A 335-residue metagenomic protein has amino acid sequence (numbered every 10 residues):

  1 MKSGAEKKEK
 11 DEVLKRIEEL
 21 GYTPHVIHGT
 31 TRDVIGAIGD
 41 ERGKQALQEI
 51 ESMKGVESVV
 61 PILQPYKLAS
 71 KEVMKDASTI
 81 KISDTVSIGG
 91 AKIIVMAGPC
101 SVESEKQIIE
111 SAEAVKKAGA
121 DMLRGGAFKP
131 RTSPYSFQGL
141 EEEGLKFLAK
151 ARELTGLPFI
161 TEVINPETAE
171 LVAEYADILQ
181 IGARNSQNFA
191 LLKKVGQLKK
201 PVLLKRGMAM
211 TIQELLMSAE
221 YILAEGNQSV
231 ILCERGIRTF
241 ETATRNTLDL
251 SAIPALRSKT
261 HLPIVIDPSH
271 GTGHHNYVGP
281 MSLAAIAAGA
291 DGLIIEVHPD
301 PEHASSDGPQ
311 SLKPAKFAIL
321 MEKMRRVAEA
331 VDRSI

Functional and structural regions predicted by a protein language model:
M1-V95: Non-catalytic terminal accessory/regulatory regions of metabolic enzymes
G4, A37, I93-E110, P134-G139 (+4 more regions): Active-site mouth loops of central-metabolism enzymes
I80-C100, A127-P134, R257-I266: N-terminal small/glycine-rich loop or linker at the start of catalytic domains across soluble metabolic enzymes
I93-P99, D121-G125, F159-E162, L179-I181 (+4 more regions): Hydrophobic faces of well-ordered beta-strands that scaffold small-molecule active sites in alpha/beta enzyme cores
G119, L171-Q180, G196-V202, L223-S229 (+2 more regions): Glycine-enriched alpha-helix->loop->beta-strand junction motifs that scaffold or abut catalytic
R124-E142, P299-S311: Glycine-rich, proline-tolerant flexible connector loops at the mouths of alpha/beta enzymes
A127-R131, R184-S251: Conserved anion-binding
F137-T161, K194-P201, L250-V265, Q310-R333: Alpha-helix-loop-beta-strand connector modules within alpha/beta enzyme cores
